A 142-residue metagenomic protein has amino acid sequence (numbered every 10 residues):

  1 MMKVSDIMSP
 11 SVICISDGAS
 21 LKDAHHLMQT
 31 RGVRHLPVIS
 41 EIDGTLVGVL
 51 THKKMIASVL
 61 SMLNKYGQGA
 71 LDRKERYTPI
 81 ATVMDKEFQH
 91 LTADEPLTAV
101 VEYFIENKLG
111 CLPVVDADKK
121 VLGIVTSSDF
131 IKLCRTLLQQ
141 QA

Functional and structural regions predicted by a protein language model:
M1-S11, T51-Q89, P96, V101-I105 (+1 more regions): Tandem CBS (Bateman) regulatory domains
D6, D17, D23, D43 (+5 more regions): Acidic-enriched, low-complexity/disordered segments with a strong bias for Aspartate over Glutamate
I13, V33, T45, Q89 (+1 more regions): Generic anion/oxyanion-binding catalytic loop in active/binding sites
I15-V33, V38-S40, H90-K108, V115 (+1 more regions): The conserved cystathionine-beta-synthase
M28, L36-K54, F104, L112-S128: A glycine-centered beta-loop-beta connector
H35-L36, I42-D43, N64-G67, R76-T78 (+3 more regions): Short, surface-exposed, polar/charged, turn-prone segments marking secondary-structure boundaries
